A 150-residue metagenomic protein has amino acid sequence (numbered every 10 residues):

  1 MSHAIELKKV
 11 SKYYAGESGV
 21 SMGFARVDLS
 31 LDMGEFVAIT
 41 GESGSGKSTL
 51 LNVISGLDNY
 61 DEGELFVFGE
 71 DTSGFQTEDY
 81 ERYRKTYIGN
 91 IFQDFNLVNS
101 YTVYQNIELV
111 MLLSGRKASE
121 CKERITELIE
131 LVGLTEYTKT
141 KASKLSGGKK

Functional and structural regions predicted by a protein language model:
S2-A4, Y13-R26: A short, flexible loop at the N-terminus of ABC-type nucleotide-binding domains that lies
T40-E42: The feature captures the beta-strand-to-loop junction immediately N-terminal to the Walker
S55: Helix-to-loop junction immediately C-terminal to a conserved catalytic motif
G63-D71: Conserved ABC transporter NBD signature motif
D71, E108, S119-Y137: Conserved ABC ATPase "signature" region
T72-G89: ABC ATPase NBD coupling module
R82, K141-K149: Conserved ABC ATPase signature
Y101-V110: Short coil-to-helix segment of the ABC ATPase nucleotide-binding domain corresponding to the Q-loop/switch region
